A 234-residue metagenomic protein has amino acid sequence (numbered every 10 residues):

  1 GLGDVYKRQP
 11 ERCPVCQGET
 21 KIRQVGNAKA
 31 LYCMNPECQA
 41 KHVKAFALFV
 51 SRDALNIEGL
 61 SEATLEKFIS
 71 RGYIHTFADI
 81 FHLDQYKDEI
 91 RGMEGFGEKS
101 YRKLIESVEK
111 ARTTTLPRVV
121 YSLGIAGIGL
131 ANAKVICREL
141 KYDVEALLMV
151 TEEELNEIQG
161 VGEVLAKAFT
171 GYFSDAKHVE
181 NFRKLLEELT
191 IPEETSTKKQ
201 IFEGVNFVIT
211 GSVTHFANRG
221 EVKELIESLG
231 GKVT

Functional and structural regions predicted by a protein language model:
L2-Y6: Short, small-residue-biased leader/transition segments that mark boundaries at the very start of proteins
Q9-R12, K29: Short metal-coordination and nucleic-acid-contact micro-motifs, chiefly zinc-binding Cys/His arrays
C13-C16, C33: Short cysteine-rich clusters marking metal-coordination/redox-active sites
V15-T20, E193-T195: Glycine-rich, charged/polar anion/phosphate-binding loops that engage phosphate groups from diverse ligands
I22-Q24, T234: Short beta-strand
Q24-Y32, E37-G127, N132-R138: Extended interfacial segments that mediate partner engagement and assembly in macromolecular machines
H42, E94-T234: DNA strand-break repair and replication-stress modules
